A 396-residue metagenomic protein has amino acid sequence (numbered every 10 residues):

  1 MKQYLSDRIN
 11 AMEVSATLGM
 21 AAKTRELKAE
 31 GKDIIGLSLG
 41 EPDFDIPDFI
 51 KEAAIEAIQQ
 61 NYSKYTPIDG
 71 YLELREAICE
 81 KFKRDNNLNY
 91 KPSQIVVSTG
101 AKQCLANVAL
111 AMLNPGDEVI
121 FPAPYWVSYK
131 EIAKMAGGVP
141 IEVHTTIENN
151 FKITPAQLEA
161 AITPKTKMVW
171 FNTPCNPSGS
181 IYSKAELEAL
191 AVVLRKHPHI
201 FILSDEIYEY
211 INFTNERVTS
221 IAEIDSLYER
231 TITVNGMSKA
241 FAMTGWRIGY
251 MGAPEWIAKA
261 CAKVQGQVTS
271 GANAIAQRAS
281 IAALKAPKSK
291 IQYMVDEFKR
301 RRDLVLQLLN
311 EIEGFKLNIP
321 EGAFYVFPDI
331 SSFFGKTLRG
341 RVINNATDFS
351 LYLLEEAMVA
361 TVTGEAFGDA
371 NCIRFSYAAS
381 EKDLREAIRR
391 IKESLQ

Functional and structural regions predicted by a protein language model:
K2-L5, I9, E13-S15, M20-K23 (+4 more regions): PLP-dependent class I/II
S38-D43, E56-L74: A glycine-/small-polar-enriched, mobile loop at the entrance of the PLP active site in fold-type I
Y65-S98: Conserved N-terminal alpha-helix of the aminotransferase class I/II PLP-enzyme fold
